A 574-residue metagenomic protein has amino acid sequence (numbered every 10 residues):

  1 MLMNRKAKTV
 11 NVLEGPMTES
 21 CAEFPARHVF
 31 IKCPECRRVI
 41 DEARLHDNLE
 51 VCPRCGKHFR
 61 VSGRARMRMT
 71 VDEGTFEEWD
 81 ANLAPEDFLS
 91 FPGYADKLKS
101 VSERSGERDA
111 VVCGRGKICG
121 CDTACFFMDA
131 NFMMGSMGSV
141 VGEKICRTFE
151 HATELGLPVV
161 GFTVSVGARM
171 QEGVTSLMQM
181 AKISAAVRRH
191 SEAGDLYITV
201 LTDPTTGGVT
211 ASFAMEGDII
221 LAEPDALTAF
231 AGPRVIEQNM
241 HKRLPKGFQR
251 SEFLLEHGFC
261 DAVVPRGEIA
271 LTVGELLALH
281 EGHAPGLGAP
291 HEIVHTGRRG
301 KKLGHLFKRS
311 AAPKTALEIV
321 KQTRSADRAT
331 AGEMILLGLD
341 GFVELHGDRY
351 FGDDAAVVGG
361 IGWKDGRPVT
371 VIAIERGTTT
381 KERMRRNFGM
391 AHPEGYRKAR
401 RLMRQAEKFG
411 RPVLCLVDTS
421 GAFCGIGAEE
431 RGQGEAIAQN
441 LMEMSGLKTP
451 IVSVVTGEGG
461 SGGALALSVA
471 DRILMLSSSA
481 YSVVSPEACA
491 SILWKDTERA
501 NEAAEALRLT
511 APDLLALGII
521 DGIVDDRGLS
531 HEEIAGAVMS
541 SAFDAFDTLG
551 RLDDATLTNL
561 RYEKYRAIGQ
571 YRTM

Functional and structural regions predicted by a protein language model:
M1-I198, P204, E216, E223 (+3 more regions): Terminal-region recognition feature
T206-F213, A229, G463: Glycine-rich anion-binding loops of enzyme active sites
P224-A226, P233: Active-site pocket-lining/capping segments in soluble small-molecule metabolic enzymes
N239: Catalytic-face loop-and-helix region of soluble metabolic enzyme cores
